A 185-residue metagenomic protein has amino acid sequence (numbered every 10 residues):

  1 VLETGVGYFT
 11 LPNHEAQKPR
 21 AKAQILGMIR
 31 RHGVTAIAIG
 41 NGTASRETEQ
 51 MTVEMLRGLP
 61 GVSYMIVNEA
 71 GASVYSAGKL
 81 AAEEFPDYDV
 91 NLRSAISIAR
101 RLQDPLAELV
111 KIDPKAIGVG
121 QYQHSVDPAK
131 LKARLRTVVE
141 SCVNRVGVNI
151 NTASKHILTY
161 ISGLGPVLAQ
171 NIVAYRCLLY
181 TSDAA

Functional and structural regions predicted by a protein language model:
V1-E3: Gly/Thr-rich phosphate-binding beta-strand-loop-beta motif of the actin/hexokinase/Hsp70
V6-Q17: Flexible beta-alpha connector loops of hexameric P-loop NTPases
N13-E15, M65-R101: Short alpha-helix plus adjacent loop in nuclease-associated cores
A21-T35: Short, basic/hydrophobic alpha-helical segments
T35-G42: Short glycine-rich phosphate-binding loop at a beta-alpha junction
G42-E47, V67-V74, K115-P128: A glycine-rich phosphate-binding loop feature that marks nucleotide/adenosyl-phosphate handling sites
Y88-L92, I96-L178: Long, highly charged, low-complexity intrinsically disordered interaction regions that mediate electrostatic DNA/RNA
Y180-A185: Conserved small/polar residues in nucleotide/adenosyl-binding loops
